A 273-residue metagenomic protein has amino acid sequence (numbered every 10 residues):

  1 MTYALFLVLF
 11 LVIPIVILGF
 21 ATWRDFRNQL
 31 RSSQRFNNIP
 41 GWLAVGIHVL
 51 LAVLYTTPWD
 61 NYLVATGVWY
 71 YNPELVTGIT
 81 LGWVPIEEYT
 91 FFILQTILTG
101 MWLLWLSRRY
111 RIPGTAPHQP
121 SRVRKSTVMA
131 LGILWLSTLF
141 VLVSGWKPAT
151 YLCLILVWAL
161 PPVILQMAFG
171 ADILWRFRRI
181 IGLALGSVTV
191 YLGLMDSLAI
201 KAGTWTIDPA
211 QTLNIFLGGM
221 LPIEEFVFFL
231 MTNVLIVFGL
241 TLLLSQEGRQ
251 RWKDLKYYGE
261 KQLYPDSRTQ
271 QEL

Functional and structural regions predicted by a protein language model:
M1-L273: Aromatic-rich, lipid-facing transmembrane alpha helices and their immediate juxtamembrane interface loops in integral
